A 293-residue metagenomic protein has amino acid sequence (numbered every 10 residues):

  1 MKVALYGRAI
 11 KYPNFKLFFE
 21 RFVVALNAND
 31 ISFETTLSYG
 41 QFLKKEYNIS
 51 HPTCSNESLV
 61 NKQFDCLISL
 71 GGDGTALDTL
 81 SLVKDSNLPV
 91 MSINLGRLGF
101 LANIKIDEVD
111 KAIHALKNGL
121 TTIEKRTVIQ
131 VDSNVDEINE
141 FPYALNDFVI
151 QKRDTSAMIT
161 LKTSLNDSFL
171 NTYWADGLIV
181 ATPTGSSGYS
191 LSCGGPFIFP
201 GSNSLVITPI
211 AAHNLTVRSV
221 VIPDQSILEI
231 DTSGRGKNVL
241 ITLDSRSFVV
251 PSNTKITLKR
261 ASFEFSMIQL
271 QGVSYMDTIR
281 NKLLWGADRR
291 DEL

Functional and structural regions predicted by a protein language model:
M1-C66, D107-T122, D132-P142: ATP/NTP phosphate-donor binding region
N14-K16, G74-T79, S187-S192: Short glycine/serine/threonine-rich phosphate/pyrophosphate-binding segments that cradle anionic phosphate groups
S32, N87-P89: Proline-centered loop/turn at the N-terminus of a beta-strand
L67-T75, G177-L178, T182: Glycine-rich phosphate-binding loop
I68, M91-I93: Hydrophobic/aromatic beta-strand patches that form the interior of the parallel beta-sheet core in alpha/beta enzyme
R97-D176: Catalytic core of DAGKc-family lipid kinases
I150, T155, N166-F169, V217-L293: ATP/nucleoside-binding phosphotransfer catalytic cores, i.e., glycine-rich phosphate-binding loops
N171-A175, I179-T216: Gly/Ser/Thr-rich active-site loops/lids in small-molecule metabolic enzymes that frequently grip phosphoryl groups
